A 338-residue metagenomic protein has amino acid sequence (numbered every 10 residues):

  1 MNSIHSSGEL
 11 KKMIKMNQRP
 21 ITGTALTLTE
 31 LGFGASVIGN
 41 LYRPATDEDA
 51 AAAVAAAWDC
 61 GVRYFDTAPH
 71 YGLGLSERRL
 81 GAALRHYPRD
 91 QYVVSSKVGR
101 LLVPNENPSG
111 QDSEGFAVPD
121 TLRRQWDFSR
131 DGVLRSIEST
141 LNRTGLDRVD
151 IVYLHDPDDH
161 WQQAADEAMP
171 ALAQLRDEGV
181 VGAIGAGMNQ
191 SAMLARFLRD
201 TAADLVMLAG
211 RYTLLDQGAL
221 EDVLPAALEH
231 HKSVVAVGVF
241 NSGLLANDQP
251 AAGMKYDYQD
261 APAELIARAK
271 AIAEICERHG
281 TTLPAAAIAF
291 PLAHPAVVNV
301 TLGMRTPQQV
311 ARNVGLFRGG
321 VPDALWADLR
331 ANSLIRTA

Functional and structural regions predicted by a protein language model:
N2-P104: N-terminal binding-site loop/beta-alpha segment at the start of enzyme catalytic domains that lines or forms
I21, F33, A50, F65 (+10 more regions): Conserved, mostly hydrophobic/aromatic
L26-L31, G61-R63, P88-Y92, L146-D150 (+4 more regions): Short, well-ordered coil/turn segments that N-cap beta-strands
P44-A57, S129-R143, N189-R196: Short, acidic/polar
N105-F116, D248-G253: Short, flexible, mixed-charge acidic loops at enzyme active sites
F116-F128, I272-A273: Short glycine/proline- and acidic residue-enriched helix-loop micro-motifs that form flexible lids or anion-recognition
L141-H160: Active-site groove signature of glycoside hydrolases
P157-A338: Beta/alpha (TIM)-barrel catalytic core signal, keyed to glycine-rich beta->alpha loops juxtaposed to Asp/Glu that bind
